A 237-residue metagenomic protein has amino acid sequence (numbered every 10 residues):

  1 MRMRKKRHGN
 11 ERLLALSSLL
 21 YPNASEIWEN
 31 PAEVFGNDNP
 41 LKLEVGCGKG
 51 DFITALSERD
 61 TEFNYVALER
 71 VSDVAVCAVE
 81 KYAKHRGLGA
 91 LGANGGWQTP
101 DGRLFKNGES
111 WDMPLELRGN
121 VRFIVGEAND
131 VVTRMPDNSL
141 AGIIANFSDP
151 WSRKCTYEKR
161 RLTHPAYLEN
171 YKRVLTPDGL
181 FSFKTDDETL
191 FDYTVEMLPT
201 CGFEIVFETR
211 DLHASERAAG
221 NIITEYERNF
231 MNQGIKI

Functional and structural regions predicted by a protein language model:
M1-L43, D51-D60: S-adenosyl-L-methionine
P40-W97, D101-N129: SAM cofactor-binding core of SAM-dependent methyltransferases, primarily the Rossmann-like beta-alpha-beta module
T133-G142, F147: A short acidic, Gly/Pro-enriched loop at the edge of an enzyme's catalytic core that lines a small-molecule cofactor
I143, N170-Y171, T194: Class I S-adenosylmethionine-dependent transferase superfamily signal
C155-Y157, T185-C201: Conserved class I S-adenosyl-L-methionine
L162-P177: A short glycine-rich, Lys/Arg-flanked "PGG" loop and its adjoining helix->strand segment in the class I
D178-T185: Conserved beta-strand signature within the Rossmann-like core of class I S-adenosyl-L-methionine
E196, C201-I237: Class I S-adenosyl-L-methionine
